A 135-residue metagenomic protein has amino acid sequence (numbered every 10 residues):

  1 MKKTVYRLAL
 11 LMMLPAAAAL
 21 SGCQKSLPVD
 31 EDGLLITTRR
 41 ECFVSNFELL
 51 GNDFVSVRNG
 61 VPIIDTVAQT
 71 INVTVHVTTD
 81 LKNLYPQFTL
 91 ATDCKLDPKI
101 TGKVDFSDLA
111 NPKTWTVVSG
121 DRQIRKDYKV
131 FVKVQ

Functional and structural regions predicted by a protein language model:
M1-C23: Sec-dependent bacterial lipoprotein signal peptides
C23-Q135: Beta-rich interaction/scaffold domains
